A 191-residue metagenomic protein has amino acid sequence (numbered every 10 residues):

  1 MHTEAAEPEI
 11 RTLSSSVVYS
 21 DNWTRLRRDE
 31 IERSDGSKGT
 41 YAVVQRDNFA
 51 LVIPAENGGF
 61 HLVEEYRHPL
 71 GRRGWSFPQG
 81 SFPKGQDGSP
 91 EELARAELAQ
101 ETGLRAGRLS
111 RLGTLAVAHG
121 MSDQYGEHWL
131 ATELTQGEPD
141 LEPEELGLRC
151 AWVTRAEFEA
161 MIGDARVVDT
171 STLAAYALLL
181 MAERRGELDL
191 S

Functional and structural regions predicted by a protein language model:
H2, E7, V44, A50-A96 (+1 more regions): Conserved Nudix-box catalytic region and its N-terminal flanking loop in Nudix hydrolases and closely related
H2-I10, S37, R73, G120-S122 (+2 more regions): Nudix hydrolase/Nudix homology domain
S14-L51, E56: Acidic, metal-coordinating catalytic segment for phosphate/diphosphate chemistry, firing primarily on the Nudix
V17-D21, H68, Q86-D87, L115-G126: Acidic pyrophosphate-coordinating catalytic loop
R25, D47, N57, S76-Q79 (+2 more regions): Active-site segment of metal-dependent pyrophosphate-handling enzymes, primarily the Nudix hydrolase catalytic core
R28-E30, P54, L130-T132, W152-T154: Short, well-ordered beta-strand micro-motif
F49-L51, G126, G147: Short glycine-rich loop/turn motifs
